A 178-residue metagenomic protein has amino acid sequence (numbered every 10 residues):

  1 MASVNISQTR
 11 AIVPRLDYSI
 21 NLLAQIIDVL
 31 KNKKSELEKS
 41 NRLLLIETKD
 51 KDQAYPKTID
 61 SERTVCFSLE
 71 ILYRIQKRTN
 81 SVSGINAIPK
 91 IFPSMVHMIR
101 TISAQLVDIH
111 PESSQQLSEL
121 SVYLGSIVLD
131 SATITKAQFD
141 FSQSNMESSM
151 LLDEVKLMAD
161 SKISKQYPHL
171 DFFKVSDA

Functional and structural regions predicted by a protein language model:
M1-K39, K77-A178: Long C-terminal interaction segments enriched in charged/acidic composition
S35-S61: Short, Lys/Glu-rich amphipathic helical modules
T58-I85: Amphipathic alpha-helical coiled-coil segments
